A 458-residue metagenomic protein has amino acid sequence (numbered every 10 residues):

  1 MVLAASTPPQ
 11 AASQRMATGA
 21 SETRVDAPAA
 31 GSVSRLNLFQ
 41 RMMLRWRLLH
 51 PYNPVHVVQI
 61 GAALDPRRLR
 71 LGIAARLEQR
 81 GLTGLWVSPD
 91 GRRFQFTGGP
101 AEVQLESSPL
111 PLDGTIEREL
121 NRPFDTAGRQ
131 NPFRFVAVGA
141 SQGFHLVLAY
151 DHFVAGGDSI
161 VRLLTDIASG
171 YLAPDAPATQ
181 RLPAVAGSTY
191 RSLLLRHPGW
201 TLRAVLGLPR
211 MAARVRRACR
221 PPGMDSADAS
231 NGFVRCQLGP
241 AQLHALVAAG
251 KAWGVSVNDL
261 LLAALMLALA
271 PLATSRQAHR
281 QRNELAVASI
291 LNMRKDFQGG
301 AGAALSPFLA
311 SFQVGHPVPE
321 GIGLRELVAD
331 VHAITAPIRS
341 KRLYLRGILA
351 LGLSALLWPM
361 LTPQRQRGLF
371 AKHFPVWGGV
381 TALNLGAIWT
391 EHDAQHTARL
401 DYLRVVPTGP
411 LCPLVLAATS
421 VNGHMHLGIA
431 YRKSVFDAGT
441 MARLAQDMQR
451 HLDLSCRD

Functional and structural regions predicted by a protein language model:
M1-G91, V103, S108-F133, L238 (+1 more regions): Acyl-thioester-dependent acyl-group transfer interface
V2-F39, L44, Q142, V154-R162 (+2 more regions): Non-catalytic, low-complexity flexible loops and terminal extensions
Q59, L112-G114, T126-A173, P183-L194 (+2 more regions): Histidine-centered acyl-transfer/condensation active-site motif and its immediate structural neighborhood
D65, G156, I160, V257-N258: Hydrophobic (often cysteine-bearing) scaffold residues that line and stabilize catalytic clefts of nucleotide/cofactor
R93-G99: Amphipathic coiled-coil signal-relay and dimerization helices
A155, A168-L172, K251, L265-Q277 (+1 more regions): Hydrophobic/aromatic-lined pockets within catalytic cores
G254: Structured binding elements
V257-M266: Short amphipathic alpha-helical segments
